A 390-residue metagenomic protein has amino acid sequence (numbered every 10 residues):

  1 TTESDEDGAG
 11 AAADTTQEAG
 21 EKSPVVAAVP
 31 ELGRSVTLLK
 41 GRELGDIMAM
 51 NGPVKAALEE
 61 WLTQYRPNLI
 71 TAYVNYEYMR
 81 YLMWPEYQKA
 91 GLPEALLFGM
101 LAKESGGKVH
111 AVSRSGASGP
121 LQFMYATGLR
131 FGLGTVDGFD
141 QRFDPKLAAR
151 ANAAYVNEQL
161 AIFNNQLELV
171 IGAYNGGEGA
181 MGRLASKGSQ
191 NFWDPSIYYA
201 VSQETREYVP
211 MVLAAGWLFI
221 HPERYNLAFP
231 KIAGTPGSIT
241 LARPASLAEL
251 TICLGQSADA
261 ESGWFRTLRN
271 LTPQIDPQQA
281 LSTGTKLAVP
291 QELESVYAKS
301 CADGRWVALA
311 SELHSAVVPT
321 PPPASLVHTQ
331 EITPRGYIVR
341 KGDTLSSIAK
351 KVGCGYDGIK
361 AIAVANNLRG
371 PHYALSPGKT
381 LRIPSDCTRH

Functional and structural regions predicted by a protein language model:
T1-Q88: An acidic, Gly/Ser/Thr/Pro-rich helix-cap/linker signature
L69-R80, K89-A90, E94, V112-L121 (+11 more regions): Solvent-exposed, acidic/flexible segments
Y78, L92-H110, V170-G176, T267-L271 (+2 more regions): Short, functionally critical alpha-helical segments immediately adjacent to catalytic or ligand/cofactor-binding
S115-D137, A149-V156, M181-L184: Substrate-binding/active-site groove segments that recognize and process beta-1,4-linked N-acetyl-hexosamine
N157-S186: Catalytic and binding regions of secreted/periplasmic enzymes and modules that target cell-wall glycans
P230-A260, A324-Y356, L375, K379: Primarily a LysM-type cell-wall glycan-binding module
G234-E292: Long, repeat-rich segments with strong aromatic
R266-V307, S311, C354-H390: Extracellular LysM carbohydrate-binding repeats and other cell-envelope/extracellular binding modules
